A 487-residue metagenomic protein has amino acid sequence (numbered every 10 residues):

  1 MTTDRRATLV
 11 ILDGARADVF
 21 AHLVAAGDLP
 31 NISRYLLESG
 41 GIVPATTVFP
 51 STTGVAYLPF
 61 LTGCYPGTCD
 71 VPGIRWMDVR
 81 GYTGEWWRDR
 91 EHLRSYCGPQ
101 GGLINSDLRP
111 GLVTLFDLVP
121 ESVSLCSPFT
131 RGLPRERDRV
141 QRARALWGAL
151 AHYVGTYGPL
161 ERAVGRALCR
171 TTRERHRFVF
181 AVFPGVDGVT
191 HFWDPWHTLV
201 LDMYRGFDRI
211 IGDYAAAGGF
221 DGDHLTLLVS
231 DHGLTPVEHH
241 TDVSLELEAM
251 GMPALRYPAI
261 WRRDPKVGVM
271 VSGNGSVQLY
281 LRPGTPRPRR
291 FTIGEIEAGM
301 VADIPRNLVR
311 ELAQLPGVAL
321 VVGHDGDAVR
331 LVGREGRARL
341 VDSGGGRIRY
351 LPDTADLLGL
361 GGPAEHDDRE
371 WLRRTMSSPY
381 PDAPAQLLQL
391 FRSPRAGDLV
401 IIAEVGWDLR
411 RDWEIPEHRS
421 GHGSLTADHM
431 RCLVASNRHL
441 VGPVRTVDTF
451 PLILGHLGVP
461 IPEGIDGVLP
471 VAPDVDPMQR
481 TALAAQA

Functional and structural regions predicted by a protein language model:
M1-G41, S51: Active-site-proximal N-terminal segment of extracellular/periplasmic enzymes that hydrolyze or transfer
L9-I11, F178-V182, L227, V400 (+1 more regions): Structural motif
L23-G27, R139-Q141, D194-T198, H240-A249 (+2 more regions): Short secondary-structure boundary/capping segments
G27, V43-T46, P50-V55, I74-I104 (+2 more regions): Secreted, luminal/periplasmic, and some membrane-associated catalytic domains that remodel anionic oxygen-ester
A56-H197, M203-G206, A328-S377, A396 (+3 more regions): His/Asp/Glu-rich, glycine-adjacent segments that coordinate divalent cations and/or stabilize oxyanion chemistry on
D202, W261-G273, P288-I304, H439-V471: A short beta-strand-to-alpha-helix junction
V321-G333, V459-A487: Polar, surface-exposed loop/tail segments that function as active-site lids or cofactor/substrate-recognition elements
R392-P451, G455-G458: Low-complexity, glycine/alanine/valine/leucine- and proline-rich hydrophobic stretches
